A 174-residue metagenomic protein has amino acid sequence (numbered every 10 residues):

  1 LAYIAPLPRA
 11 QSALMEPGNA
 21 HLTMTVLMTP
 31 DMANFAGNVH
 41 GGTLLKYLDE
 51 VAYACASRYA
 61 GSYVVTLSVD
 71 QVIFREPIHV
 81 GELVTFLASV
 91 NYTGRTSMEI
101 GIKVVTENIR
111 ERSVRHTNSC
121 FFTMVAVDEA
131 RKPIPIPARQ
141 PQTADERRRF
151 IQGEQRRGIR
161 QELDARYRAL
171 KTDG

Functional and structural regions predicted by a protein language model:
Y3-I4, A13, N19-T23, H79-L83 (+1 more regions): HotDog/MaoC-like acyl-thioester-processing domains
D31, F35, E129-A130: Short, ordered coil/turn segments that flank beta-strands lining enzyme active or ligand-binding pockets
A33-K46: A conserved, well-ordered hydrophobic junction motif at loop->secondary-structure transitions
T43-G61: Active-site helix/loop of acyl-thioester processing domains in fatty-acid/polyketide metabolism, spanning hotdog-fold
G61-P77: Small beta-barrel nucleic-acid-binding modules, principally OB-folds
